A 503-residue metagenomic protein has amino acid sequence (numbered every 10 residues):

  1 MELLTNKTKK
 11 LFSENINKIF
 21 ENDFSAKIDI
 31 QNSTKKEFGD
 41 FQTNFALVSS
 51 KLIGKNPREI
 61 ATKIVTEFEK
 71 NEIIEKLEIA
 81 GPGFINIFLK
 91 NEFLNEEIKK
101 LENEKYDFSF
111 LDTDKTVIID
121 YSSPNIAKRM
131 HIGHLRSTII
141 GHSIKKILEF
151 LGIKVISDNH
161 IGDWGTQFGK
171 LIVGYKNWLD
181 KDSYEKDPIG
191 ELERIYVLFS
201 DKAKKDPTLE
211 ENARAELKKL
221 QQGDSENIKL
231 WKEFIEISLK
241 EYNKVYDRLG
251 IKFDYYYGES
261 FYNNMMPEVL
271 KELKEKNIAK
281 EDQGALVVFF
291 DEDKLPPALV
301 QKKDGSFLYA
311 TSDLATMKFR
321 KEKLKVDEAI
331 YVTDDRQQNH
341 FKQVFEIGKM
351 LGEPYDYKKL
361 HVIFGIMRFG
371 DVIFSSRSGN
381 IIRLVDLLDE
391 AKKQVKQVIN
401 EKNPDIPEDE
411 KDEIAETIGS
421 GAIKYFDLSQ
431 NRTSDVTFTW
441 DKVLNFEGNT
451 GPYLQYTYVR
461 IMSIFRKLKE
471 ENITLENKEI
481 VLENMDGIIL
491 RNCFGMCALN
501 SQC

Functional and structural regions predicted by a protein language model:
M1-N95, Y106, L111-C503: Non-catalytic interaction-recognition regions
E96-L101: Short, charged, solvent-exposed linker or helix-capping segments at domain edges/interfaces that act as flexible hinges
